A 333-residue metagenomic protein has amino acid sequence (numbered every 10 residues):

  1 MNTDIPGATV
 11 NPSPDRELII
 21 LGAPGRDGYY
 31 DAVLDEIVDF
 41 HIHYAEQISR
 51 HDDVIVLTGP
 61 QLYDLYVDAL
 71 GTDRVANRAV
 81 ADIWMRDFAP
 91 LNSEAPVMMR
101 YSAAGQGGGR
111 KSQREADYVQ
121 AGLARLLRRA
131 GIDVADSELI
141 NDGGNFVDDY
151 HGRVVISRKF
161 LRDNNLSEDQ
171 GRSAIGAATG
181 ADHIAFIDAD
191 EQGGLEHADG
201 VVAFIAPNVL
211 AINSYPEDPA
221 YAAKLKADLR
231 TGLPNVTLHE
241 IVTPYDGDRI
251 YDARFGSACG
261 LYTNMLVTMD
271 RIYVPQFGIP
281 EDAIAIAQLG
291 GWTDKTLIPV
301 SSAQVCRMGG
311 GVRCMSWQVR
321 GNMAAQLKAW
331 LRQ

Functional and structural regions predicted by a protein language model:
M1-Q333: The feature marks the mature, well-folded catalytic cores of soluble enzymes
